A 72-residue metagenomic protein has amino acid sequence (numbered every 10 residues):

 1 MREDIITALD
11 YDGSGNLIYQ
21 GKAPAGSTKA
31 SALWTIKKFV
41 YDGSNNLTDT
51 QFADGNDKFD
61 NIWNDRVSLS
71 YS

Functional and structural regions predicted by a protein language model:
M1-S72: Viral virion structural and adsorption modules
